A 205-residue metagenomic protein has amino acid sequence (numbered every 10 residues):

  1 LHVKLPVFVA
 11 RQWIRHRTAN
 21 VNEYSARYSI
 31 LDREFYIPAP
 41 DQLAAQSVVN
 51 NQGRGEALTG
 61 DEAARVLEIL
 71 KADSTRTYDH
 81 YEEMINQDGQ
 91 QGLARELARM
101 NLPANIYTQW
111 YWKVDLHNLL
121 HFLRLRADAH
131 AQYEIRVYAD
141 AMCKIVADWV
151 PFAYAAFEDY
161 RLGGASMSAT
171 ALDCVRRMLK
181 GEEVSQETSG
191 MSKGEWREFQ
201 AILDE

Functional and structural regions predicted by a protein language model:
H2-E205: Family-specific signature for flavin-dependent thymidylate synthase
